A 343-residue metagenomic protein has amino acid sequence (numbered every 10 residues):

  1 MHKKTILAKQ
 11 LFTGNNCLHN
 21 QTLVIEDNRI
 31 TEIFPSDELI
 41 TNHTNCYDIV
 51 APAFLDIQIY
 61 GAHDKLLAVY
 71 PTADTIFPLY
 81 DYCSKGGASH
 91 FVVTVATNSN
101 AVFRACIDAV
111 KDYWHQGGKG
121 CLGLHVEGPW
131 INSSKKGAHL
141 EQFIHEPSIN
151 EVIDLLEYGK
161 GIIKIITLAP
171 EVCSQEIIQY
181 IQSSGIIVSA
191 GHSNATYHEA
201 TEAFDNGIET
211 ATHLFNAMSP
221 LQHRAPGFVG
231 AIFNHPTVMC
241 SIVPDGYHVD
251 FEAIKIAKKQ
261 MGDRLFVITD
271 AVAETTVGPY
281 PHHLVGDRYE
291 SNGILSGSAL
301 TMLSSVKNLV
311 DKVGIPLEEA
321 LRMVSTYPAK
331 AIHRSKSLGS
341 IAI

Functional and structural regions predicted by a protein language model:
H2-L11, E26, D37-F77, D81: Replace "His-x-His-based motif
C17-I25: A conserved glycine-rich beta-strand in the N-terminal activation segment of trypsin-fold
D48-A51, I57, L67-G120, F143-Y158 (+1 more regions): Alpha-helical scaffold segments that flank or form the walls of functional sites
Y60, D81-V92, N132-K160, E202-L214 (+3 more regions): Active-site gating loops and adjacent loop-to-helix segments of metal-dependent hydrolytic enzymes
Y60-D64, F77-C106, K119-N132, G159-C173 (+4 more regions): Divalent metal-dependent hydrolysis catalytic cores, especially in the metallo-beta-lactamase
V126, I181, A211, L309 (+1 more regions): Conserved, mostly hydrophobic/aromatic
E157-T276: Active-site core of metal-dependent hydrolases
A231-C240, K258-I343: His/Asp/Glu-enriched, well-ordered alpha-helical/loop segment that forms or immediately abuts the divalent-metal
